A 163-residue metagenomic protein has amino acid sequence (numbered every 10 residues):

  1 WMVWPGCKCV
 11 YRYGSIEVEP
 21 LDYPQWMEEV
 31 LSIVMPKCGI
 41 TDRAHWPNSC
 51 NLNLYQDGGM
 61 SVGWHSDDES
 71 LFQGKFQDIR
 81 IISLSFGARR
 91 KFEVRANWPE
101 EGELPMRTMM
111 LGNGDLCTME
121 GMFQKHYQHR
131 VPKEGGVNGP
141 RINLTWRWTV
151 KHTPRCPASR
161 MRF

Functional and structural regions predicted by a protein language model:
W1-F163: Non-heme Fe(II) oxygenase metal-center motifs and adjacent flexible, charged/small-residue loops
